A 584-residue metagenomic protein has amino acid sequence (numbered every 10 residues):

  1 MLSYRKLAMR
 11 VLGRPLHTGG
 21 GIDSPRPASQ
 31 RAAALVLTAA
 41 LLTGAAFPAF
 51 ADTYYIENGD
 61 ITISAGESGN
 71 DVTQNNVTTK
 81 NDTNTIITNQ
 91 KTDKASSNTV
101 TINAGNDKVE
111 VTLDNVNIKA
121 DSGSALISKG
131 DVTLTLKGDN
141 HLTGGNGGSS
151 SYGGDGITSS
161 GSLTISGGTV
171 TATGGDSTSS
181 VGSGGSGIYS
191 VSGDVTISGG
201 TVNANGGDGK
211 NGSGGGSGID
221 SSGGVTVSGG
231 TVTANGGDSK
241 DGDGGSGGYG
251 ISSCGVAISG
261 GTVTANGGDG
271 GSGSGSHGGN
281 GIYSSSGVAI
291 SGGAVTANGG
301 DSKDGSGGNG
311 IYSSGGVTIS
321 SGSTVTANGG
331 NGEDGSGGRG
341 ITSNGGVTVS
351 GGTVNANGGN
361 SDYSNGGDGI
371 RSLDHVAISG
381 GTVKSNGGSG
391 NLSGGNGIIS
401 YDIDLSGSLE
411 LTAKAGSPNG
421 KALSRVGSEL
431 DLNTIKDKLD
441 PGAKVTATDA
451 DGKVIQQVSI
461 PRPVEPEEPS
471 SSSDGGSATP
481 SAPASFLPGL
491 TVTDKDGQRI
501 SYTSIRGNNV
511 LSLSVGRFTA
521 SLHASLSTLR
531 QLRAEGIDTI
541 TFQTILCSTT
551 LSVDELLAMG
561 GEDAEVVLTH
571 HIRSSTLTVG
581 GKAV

Functional and structural regions predicted by a protein language model:
M1-R26: N-terminal secretory signal peptides that target proteins for export/translocation
L2-V11, R31-L42, A46-S470, D474-G476: A composition-driven surface/loop motif
V11-G19, L439, A520, G536 (+1 more regions): Short, flexible helical or helix-coil boundary motifs
H17, H141, H277, H375 (+2 more regions): Histidine (H) residue identity feature
I86, K94, K108-D114, K119-D121 (+1 more regions): Long, contiguous ectodomains of secretory-pathway proteins
